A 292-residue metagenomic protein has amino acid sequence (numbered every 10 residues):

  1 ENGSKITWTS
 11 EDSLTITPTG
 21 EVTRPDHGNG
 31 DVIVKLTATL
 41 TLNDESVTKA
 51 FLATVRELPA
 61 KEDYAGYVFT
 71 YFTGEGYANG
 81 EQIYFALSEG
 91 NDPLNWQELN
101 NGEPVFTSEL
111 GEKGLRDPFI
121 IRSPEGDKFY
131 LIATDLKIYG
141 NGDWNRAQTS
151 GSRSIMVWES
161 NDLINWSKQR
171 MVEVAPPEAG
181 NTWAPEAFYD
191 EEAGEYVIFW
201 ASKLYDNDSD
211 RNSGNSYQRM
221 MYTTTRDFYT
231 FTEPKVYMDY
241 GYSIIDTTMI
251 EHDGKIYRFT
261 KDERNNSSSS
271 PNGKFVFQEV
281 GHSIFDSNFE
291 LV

Functional and structural regions predicted by a protein language model:
E1-A60: Beta-rich interaction/scaffold domains
L58-T182, F188-V292: Beta-rich carbohydrate-recognition and catalytic domains
